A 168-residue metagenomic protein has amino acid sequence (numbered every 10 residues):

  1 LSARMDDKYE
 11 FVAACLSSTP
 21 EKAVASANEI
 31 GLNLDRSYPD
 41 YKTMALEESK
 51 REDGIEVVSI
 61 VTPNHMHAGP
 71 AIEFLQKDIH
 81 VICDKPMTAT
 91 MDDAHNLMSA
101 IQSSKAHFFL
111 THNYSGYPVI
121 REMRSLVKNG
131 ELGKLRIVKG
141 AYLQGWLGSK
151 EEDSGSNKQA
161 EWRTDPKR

Functional and structural regions predicted by a protein language model:
L1-L32: N-terminal Rossmann-like dinucleotide-binding module
F11, L34, G54-V58, L132-L135: Local beta-strand N-terminus motif with an aromatic residue
V12-A13, I60, V81-D84, F108-T111: Short catalytic-loop micro-motif centered on adjacent basic/acidic residues
A13-C15, Y38, S59, R136-K139: Residues embedded in well-ordered beta-strands within globular domains across many folds
R36-A100: Beta-loop-alpha module in the N-terminal Rossmann-like domain of NAD(P)-dependent dehydrogenases, especially those
N96-Y114, K134-V138: Rossmann-fold dehydrogenase core element
Y114-R168: Predominantly a Rossmann-like dinucleotide-binding segment in NAD(P)-dependent oxidoreductases
